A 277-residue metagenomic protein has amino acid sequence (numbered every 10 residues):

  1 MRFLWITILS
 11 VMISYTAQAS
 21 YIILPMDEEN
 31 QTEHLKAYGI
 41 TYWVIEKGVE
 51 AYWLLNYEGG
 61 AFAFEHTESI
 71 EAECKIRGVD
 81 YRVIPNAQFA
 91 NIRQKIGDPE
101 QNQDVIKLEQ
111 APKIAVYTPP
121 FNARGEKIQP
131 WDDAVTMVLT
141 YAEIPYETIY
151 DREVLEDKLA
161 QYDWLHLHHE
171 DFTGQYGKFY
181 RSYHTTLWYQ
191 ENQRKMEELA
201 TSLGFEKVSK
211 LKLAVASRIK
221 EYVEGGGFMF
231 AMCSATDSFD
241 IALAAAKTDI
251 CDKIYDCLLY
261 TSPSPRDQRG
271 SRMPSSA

Functional and structural regions predicted by a protein language model:
W5-S14: Bacterial N-terminal signal peptides
A19-W131: Hydrophobic targeting/anchoring helices
Y21-I22, M26-T32, F62-A63, T67-A72 (+2 more regions): Helical hinge/lid and interdomain linker segments adjacent to catalytic or ligand-binding clefts that mediate domain
E50-N56, I149-R152, I254-Y255: Surface-exposed patches in mature extracellular/periplasmic domains of secreted proteins
I250-L259: Acidic, His- and aromatic-enriched active-site or binding-groove loops in soluble protein domains that engage sugars
Y260-D267: Conserved small/polar residues in nucleotide/adenosyl-binding loops
M273-S276: Hydrophobic alpha-helical segments, chiefly the membrane-spanning helices and signal/signal-anchor peptides
